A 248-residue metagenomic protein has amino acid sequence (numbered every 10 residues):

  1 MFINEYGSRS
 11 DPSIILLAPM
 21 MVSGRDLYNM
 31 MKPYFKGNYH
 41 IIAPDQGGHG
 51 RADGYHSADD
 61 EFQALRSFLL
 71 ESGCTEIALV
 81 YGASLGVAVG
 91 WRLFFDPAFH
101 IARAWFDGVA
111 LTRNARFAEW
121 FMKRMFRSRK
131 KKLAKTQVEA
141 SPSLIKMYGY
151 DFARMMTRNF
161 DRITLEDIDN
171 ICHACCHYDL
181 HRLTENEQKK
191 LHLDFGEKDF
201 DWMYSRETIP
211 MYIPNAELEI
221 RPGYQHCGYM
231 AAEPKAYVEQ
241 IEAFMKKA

Functional and structural regions predicted by a protein language model:
F2-R51: Conserved HGGG/HGGXW glycine-rich cap/lid loop of the alpha/beta-hydrolase fold
I42-L79: Active-site loop/oxyanion-hole signature of alpha/beta-hydrolase fold enzymes
G82-G90: Gly/Ala-rich beta-loop-alpha elbow adjacent to hydrolase catalytic centers
W91, F95-K132: Flexible "cap/lid" loop of the alpha/beta hydrolase fold
R116-F117, K131-E185: Conserved alpha/beta-hydrolase catalytic His-Asp/Glu region
E187, L193-F195: Short beta-strand/loop motif that positions the catalytic acidic residue of the alpha/beta-hydrolase fold
F200-R206: Conserved alpha/beta-hydrolase "acid-adjacent" motif
Y224-V238: Catalytic histidine-centered segment of alpha/beta-hydrolase-like enzymes
